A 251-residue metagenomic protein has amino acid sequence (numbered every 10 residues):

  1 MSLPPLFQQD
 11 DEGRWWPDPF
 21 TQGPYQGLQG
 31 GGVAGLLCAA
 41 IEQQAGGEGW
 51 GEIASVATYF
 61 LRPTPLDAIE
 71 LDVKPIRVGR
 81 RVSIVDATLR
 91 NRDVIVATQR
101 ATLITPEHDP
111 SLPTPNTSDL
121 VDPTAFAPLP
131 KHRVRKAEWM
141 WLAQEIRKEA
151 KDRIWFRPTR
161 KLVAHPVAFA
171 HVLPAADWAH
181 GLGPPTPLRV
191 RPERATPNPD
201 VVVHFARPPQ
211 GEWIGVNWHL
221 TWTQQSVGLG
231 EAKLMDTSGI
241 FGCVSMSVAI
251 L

Functional and structural regions predicted by a protein language model:
M1-L251: Terminal targeting signals and extreme-terminal segments of soluble enzymes
